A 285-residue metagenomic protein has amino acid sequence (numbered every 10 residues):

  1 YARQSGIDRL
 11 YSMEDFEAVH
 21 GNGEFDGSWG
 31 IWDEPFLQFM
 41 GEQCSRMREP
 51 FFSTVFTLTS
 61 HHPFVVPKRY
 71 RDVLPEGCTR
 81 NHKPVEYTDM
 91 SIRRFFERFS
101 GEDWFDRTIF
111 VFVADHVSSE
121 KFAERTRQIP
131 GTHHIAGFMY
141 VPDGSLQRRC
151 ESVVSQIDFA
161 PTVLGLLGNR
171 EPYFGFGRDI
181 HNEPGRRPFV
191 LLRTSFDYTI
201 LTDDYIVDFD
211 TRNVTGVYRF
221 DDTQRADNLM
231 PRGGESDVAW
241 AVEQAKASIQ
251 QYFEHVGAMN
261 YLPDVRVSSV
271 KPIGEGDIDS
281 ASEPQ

Functional and structural regions predicted by a protein language model:
Y1-Q285: Solvent-exposed soluble domains appended to multi-pass membrane proteins
